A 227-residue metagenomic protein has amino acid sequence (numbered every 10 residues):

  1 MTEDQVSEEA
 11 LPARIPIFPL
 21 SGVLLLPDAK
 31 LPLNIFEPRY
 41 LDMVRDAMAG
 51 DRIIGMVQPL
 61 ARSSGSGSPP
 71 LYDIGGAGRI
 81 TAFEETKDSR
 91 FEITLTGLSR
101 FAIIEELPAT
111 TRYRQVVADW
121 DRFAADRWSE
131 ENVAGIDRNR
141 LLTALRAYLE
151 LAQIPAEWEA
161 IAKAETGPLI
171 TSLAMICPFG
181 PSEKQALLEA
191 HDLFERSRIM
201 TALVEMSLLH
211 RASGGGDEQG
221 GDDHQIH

Functional and structural regions predicted by a protein language model:
M1-E157, S182, L193-S197, A202-H227: Positively charged
I161-F179: Core structural elements
E189-H191: Short linear loop/turn motifs
